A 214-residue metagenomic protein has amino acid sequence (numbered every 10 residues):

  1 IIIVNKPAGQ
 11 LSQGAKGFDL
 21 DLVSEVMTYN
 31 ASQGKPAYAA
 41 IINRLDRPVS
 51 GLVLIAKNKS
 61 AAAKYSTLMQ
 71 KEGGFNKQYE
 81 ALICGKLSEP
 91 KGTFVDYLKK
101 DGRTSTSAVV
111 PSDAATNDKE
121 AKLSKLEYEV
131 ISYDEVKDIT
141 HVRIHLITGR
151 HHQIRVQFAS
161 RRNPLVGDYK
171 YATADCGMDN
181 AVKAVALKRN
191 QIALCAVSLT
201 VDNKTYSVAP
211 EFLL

Functional and structural regions predicted by a protein language model:
I1, P7-Q10, V136-I139, H151-L214: Pseudouridine synthases involved in rRNA/tRNA modification
I1-K125, E129-E135, L213: RNA pseudouridine synthases
V142-I144: Short histidine-centered loop motifs in beta-beta connectors
